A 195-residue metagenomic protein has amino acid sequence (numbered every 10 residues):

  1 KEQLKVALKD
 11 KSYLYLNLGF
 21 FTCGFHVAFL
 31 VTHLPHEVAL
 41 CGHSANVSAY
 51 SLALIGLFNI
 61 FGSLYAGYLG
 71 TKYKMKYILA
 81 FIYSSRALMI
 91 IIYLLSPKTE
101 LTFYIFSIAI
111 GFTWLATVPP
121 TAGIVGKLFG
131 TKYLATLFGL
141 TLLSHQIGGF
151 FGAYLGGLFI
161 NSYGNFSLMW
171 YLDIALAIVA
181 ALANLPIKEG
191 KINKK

Functional and structural regions predicted by a protein language model:
K1-Y13: Juxtamembrane intracellular "pre-TM" segments in multi-pass secondary transporters
D10-Y68, G152: Extracytoplasmic gate region of multi-pass secondary transporters
F21, A53-L57, S84, G139-I147: Transmembrane alpha-helical cores of Major Facilitator Superfamily
H36, A122-L128: Intracellular helix-loop hinge segments at the cytoplasmic ends of transmembrane helices in 12-TM rocker-switch-type
I55-N59, Y65-I124: C-terminal transmembrane helical hairpin of 12-TM major facilitator-type secondary transporters
L115, L128-Y163, D173: A late C-terminal transmembrane helix in Major Facilitator Superfamily
I174-K195: Multi-pass alpha-helical transporter architecture, strongest for 12-TM Major Facilitator/SLC carriers used
